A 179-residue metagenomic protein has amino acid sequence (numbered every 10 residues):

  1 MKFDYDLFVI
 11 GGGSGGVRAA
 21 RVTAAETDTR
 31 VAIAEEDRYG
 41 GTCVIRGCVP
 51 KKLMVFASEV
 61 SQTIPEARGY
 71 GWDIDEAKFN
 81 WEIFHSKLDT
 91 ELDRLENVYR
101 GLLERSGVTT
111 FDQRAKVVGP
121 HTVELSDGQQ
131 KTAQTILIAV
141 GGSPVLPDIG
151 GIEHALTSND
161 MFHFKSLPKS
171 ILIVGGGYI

Functional and structural regions predicted by a protein language model:
K2-Y5, V22, E26-T29, A34-L167: Glycine-rich flavin
Y5-I33, I173, I179: N-terminal Rossmann-like FAD-binding beta1-loop-alpha1 element of flavoenzymes
G13, K116, Q129, G176-G177: Short beta->alpha junction loops/turns
L88, G175-G176: NAD(P)H cofactor-binding loop motif with strongest signal on the N-terminal glycine-rich segment
Y99, Y178-I179: Mid-domain beta-loop-alpha active-site segment that forms a flexible, acidic cofactor/metal-binding surface
L167, I171-V174: Glycine-rich loop(s) and the adjacent beta-strand/alpha-helix scaffold that form part
